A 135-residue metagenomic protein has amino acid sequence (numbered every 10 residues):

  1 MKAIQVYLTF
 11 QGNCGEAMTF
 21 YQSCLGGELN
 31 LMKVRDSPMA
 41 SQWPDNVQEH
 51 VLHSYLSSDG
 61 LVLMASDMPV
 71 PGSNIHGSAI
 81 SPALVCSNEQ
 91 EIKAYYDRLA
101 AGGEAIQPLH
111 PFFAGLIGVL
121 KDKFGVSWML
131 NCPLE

Functional and structural regions predicted by a protein language model:
K2, N30-M32, H50, M64-N74 (+1 more regions): Vicinal oxygen chelate
V6-L8, P82: A structural signal for short, well-ordered beta-strand segments
L8-G60: Core segments of cupin and vicinal oxygen chelate
S58-D59, H76-I80: Serine endopeptidase catalytic core focused on the charge-relay Asp
